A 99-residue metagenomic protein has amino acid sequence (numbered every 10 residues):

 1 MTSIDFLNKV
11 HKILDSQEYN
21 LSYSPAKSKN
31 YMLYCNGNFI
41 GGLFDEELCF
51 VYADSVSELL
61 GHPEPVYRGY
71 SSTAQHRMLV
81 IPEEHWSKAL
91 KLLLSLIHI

Functional and structural regions predicted by a protein language model:
T2-L33: N-terminal first-folded block
F6, V10, V66, K88-L92: Amphipathic alpha-helical interface surfaces
S24-S72: Short, conserved beta-strand/beta-arch hydrophobic-aromatic motifs that form part of recognition grooves or interface
H76-L92: C-terminal structural segments of small proteins and small subunits
I97-I99: Conserved small/polar residues in nucleotide/adenosyl-binding loops
